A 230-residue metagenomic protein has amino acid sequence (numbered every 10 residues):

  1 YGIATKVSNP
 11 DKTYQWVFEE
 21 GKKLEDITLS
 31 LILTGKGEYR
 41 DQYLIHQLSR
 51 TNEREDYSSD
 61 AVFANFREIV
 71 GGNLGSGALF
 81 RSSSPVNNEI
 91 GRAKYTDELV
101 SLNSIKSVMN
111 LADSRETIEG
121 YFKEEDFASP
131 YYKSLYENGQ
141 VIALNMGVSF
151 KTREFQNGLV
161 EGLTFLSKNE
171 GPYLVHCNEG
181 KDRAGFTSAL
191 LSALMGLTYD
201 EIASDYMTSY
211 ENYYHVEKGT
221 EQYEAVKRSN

Functional and structural regions predicted by a protein language model:
Y1-E38: Charge-biased, low-complexity intrinsically disordered regions
K23-L174, F186-N230: Cys-dependent protein tyrosine phosphatase-like superfamily
E179, R183-A184: Ser/Thr-glycine-rich phosphate-binding loops at phosphate-binding pockets of nucleotides, nucleotide cofactors
